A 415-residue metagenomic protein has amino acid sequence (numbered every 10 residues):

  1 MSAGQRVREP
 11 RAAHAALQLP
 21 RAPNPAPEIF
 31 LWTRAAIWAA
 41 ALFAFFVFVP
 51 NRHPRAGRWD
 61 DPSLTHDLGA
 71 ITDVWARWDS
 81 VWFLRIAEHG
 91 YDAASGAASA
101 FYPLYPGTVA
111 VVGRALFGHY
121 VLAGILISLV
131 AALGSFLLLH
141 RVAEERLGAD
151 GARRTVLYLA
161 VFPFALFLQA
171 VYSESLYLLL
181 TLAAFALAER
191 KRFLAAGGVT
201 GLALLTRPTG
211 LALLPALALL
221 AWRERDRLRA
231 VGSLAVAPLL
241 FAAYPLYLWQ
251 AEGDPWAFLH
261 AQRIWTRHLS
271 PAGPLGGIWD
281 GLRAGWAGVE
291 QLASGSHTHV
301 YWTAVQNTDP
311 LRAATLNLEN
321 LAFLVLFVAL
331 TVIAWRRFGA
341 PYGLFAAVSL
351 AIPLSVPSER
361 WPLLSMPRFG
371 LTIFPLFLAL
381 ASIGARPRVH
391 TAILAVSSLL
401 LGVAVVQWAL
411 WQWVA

Functional and structural regions predicted by a protein language model:
A36-P54, W75, L214-L326, L330 (+1 more regions): Membrane-lumen/periplasm interface segments of specific transmembrane helices in polyprenyl phosphate-linked
V74-G118: Short hydrophobic/aromatic helix or loop-helix immediately within or flanking a transmembrane segment in polytopic
V111-R114, A123-R146, L326-V332: Transmembrane-helix motifs of polytopic, lipid-linked glycan transferases
H119-A123, L139-V161, L179, A195 (+1 more regions): Transmembrane-helix signature of polytopic, membrane-embedded enzymes that assemble or transfer cell-envelope glycans
A160, F164-F167, T181-A186, F193-A221 (+1 more regions): Membrane-interface alpha helices of multi-pass inner-membrane proteins
A170-L176, M366: Short acidic/glycine- and proline-prone juxtamembrane loop motifs at membrane-interface regions of multi-pass membrane
L234-P238, R386-V414: Signature aromatic-anchored transmembrane alpha helix within multi-pass, membrane-resident enzymes that catalyze glycan
R336-S358: Transmembrane alpha-helix segments characteristic of polytopic inner-membrane glycan-assembly/cell-envelope
